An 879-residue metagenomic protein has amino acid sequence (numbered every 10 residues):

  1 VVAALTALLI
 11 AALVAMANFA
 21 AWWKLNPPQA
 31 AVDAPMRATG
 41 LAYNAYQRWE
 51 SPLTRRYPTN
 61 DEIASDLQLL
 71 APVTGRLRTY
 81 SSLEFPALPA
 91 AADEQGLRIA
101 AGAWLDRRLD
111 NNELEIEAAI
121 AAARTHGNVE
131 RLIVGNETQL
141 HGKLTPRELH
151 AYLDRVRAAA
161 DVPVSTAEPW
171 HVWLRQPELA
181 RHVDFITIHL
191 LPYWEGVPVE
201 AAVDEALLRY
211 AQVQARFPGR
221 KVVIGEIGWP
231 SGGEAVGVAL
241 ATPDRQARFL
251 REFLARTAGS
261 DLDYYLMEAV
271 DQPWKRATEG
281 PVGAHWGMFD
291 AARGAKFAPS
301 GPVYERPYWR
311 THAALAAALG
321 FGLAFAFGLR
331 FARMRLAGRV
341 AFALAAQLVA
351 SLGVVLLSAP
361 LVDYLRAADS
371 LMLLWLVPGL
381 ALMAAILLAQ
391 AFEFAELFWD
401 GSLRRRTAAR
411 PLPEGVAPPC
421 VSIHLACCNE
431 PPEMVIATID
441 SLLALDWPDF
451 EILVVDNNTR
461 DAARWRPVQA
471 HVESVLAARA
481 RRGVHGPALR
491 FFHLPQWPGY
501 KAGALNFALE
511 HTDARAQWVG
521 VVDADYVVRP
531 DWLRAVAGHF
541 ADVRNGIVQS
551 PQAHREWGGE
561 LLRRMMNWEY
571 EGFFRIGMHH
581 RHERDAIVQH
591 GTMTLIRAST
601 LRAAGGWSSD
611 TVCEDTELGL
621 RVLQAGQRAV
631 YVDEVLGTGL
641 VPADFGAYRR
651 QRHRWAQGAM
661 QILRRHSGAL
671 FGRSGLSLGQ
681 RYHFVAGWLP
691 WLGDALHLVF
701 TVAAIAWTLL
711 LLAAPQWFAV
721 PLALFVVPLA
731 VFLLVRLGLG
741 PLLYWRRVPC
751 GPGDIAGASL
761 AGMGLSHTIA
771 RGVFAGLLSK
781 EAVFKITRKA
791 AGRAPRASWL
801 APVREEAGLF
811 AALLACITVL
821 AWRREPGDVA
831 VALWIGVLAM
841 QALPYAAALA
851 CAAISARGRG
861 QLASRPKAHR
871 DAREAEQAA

Functional and structural regions predicted by a protein language model:
Q29-R37, L371, L388-D449, S474: N-terminal signal-anchor transmembrane helix
Y46, P52-R55, A235-R245, G259-D263 (+1 more regions): Aromatic-rich peripheral "rim/lid" segments of glycoside hydrolase catalytic domains that contact and position glycan
A101, E130, N136, E168-L207 (+1 more regions): Aromatic- and acid-rich polysaccharide-binding/catalytic face of secreted or lumenal carbohydrate-active enzymes
R333-A385, P690-V783, W799-E874: Membrane-embedded multi-pass helical conduit in multi-pass membrane proteins, especially envelope-biosynthetic
P419-S422, E451, R602, E617: Cell-envelope/extracellular polymer assembly enzymes that use nucleotide-activated donors
S441-H493, W497: Acidic donor-binding segment of Leloir-type glycosyltransferases
V472-Q517, P530-V612, E617, R621-Q624 (+2 more regions): Long helical/loop segments within the catalytic core of UDP-sugar-dependent glycosyltransferases, especially the large
V522-V527, D610: The conserved acidic donor/metal-binding loop of glycosyltransferases
